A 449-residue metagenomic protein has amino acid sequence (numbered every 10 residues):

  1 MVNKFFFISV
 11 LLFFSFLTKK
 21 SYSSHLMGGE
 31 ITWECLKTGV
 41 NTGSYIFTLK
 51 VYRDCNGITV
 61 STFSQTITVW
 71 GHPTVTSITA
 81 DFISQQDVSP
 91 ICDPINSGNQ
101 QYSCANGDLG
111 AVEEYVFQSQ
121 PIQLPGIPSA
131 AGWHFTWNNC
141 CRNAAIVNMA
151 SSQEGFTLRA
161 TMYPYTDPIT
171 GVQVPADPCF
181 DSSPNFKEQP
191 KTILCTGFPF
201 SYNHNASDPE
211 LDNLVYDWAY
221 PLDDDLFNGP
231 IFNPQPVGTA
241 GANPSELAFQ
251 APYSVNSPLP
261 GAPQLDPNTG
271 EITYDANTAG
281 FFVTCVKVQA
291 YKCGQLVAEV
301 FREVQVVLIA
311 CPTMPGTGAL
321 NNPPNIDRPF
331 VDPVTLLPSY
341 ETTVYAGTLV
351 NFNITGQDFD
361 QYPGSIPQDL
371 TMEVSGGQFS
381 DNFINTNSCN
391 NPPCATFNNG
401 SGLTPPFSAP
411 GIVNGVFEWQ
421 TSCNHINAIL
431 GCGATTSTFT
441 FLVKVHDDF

Functional and structural regions predicted by a protein language model:
M1-M27: Bacterial Sec-dependent N-terminal signal peptides
Y22-F449: Long, compositionally biased, intrinsically disordered segments
